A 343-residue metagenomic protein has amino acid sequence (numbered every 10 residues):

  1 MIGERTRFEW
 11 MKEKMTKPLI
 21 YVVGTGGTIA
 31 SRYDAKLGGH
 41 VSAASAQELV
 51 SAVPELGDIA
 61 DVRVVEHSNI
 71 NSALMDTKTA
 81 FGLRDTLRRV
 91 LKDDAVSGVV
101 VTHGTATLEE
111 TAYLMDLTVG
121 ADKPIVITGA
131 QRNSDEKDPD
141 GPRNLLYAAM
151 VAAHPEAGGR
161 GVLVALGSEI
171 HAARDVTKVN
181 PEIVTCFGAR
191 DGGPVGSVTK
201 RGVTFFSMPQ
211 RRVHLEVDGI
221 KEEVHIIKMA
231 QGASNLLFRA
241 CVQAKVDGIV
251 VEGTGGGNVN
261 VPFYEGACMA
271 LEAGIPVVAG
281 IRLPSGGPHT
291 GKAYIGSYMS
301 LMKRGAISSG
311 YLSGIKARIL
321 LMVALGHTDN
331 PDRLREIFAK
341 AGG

Functional and structural regions predicted by a protein language model:
F8-R89, S285, S308: ATP/NTP phosphate-donor binding region
T16-A30, D34, S45-L56, A172-G257 (+1 more regions): Accessory alpha-helical/coil subdomains and C-terminal extensions that flank or cap enzyme catalytic cores
K36-S45, T107, Y113-V126, G141-Y147 (+2 more regions): A glycine- and small-aliphatic-rich helix-loop capping segment at beta-alpha/alpha-beta transitions that lines
D93-L108, A244-G256: Short acidic, glycine-rich surface-loop motifs adjacent to enzyme active sites
V101-K123, V259-C268: Short Gly/Thr/Asp-enriched flexible loops that form oxyanion-binding sites at enzyme active sites
A112-R143, M150-A153, L271-I281: Short, acidic/small-residue loops that bind anionic groups at enzyme active sites
I127-T199: Internal gly/pro-rich beta-alpha loop/helix module that stabilizes soluble enzyme cofactors or their anionic handles
G256-G343: C-terminal non-catalytic interaction/assembly regions of soluble proteins
